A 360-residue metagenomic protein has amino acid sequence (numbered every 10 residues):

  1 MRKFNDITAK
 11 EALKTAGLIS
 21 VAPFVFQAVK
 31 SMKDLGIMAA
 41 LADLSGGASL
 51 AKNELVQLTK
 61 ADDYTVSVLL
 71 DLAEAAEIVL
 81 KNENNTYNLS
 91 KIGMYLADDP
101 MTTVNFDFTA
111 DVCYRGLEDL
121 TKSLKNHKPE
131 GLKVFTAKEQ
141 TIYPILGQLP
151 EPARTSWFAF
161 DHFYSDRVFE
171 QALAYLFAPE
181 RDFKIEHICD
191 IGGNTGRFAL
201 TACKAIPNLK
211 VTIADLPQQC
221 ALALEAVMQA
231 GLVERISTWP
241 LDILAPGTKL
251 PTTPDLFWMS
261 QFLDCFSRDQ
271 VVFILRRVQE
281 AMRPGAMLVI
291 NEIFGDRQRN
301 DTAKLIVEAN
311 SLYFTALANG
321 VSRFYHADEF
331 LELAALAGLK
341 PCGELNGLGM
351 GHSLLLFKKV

Functional and structural regions predicted by a protein language model:
M1-E77, K81, R181-D182, H187-V360: Alpha-helical subdomain
R2, D6, L13-G46, L58 (+1 more regions): Conserved Class I S-adenosyl-L-methionine-dependent methyltransferase catalytic core
